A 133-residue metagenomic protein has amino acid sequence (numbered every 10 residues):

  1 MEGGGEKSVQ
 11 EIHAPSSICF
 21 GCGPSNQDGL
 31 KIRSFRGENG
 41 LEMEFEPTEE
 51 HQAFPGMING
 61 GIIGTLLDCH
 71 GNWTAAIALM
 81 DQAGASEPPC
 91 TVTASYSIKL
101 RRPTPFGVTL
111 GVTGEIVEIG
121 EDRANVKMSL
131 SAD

Functional and structural regions predicted by a protein language model:
M1-F54: Non-catalytic linker/capping segments at the edges of enzyme domains
M1-H13, T104-G111, E115-D133: HotDog/MaoC-like acyl-thioester-processing domains
G29, T93-S95, N125: Short coil/loop residues immediately preceding or within conserved phosphate-binding loops of NTP-utilizing enzyme
E38-G40, T93, T109, R123: A general secondary-structure signal for short beta-strands and their flanking turns/coil in non-transmembrane regions
E42-C69, W73-T74: A conserved, well-ordered hydrophobic junction motif at loop->secondary-structure transitions
E44-E46, S97-K99, T113-E115, S129: Residue-level recognition of well-ordered beta-strand positions that form the cores of beta-sheet-rich folds across
P47-E49, R102, E118: Non-catalytic surface loops within mature trypsin-like serine protease
N72-G111: Hydrophobic beta-strand-centered segment that forms part of the acyl-chain substrate-binding groove
